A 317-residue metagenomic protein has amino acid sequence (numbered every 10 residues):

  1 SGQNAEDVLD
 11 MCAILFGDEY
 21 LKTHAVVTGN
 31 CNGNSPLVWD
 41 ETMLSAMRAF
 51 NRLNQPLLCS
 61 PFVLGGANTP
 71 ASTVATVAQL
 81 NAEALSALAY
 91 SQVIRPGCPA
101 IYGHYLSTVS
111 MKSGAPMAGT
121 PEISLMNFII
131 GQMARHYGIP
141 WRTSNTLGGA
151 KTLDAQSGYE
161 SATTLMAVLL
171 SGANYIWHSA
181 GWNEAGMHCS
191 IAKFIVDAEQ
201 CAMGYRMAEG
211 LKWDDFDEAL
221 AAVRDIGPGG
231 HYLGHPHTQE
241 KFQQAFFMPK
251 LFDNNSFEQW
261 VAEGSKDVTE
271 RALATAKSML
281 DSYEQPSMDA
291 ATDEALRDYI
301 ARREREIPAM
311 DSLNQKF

Functional and structural regions predicted by a protein language model:
S1-G2, F16-D18, S72, S113-G114 (+5 more regions): General structural signal for secondary-structure boundaries
S1-L170, N174: Helix-rich catalytic cores of soluble enzyme domains
V26, L64, S107-S110, W141-N145 (+4 more regions): Short acidic (Asp/Glu) and glycine-rich catalytic loops that position anionic groups and cofactors
G66, T73, M111-S113, G149 (+6 more regions): Generic structural "secondary-structure junction" signal
N127, G131-G234: Hydrophobic alpha-helical bundle architecture
A192-F317: Catalytic-core signal marking the mid-to-C-terminal active-site face
